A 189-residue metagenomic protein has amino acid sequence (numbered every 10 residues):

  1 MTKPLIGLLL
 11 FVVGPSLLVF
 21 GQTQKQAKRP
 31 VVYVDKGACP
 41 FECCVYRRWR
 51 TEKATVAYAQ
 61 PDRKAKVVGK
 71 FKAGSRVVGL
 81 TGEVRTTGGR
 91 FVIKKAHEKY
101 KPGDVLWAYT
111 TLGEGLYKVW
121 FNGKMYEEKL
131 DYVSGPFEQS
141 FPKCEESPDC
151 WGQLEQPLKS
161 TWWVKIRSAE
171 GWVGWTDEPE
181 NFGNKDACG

Functional and structural regions predicted by a protein language model:
M1-G7: Positively charged n-region of N-terminal signal peptides that target proteins for export
G7-S16: Bacterial N-terminal signal peptides
P15-K25: Bacterial Sec-dependent signal peptides at the C-terminal "C-region" and cleavage site
T23-W49, P61, H97-G189: Boundary regions of SH3-family modules and the immediately adjacent low-complexity/disordered segments in eukaryotic
Q60-K66: Short alpha-helix capping/helix-loop boundary micro-motifs
G74-S75: Loop/turn positions that initiate beta-strands
V84-A96: Short, Lys/Arg- and Gly-enriched loop/turn segments at beta-strand edges
